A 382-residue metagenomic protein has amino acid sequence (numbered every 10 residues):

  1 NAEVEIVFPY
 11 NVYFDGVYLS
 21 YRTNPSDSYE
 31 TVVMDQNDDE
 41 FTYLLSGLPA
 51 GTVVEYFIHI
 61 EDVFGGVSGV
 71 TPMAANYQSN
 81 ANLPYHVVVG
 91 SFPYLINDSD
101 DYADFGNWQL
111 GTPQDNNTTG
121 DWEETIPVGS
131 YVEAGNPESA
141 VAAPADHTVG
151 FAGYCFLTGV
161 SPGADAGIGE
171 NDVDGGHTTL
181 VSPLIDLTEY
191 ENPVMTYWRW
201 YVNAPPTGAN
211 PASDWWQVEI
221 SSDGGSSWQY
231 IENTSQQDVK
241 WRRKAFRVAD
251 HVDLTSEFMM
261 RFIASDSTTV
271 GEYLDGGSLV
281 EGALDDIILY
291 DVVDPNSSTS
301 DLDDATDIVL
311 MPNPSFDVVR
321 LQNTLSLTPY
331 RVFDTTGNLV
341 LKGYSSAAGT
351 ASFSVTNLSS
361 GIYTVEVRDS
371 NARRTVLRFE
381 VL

Functional and structural regions predicted by a protein language model:
N1-Y102, G106, G120, I220: Glycan-association/targeting regions that enable binding to alpha-glucans and other polysaccharides
F92-A166, N210-S213: Extracellular glycan-recognition surfaces and repeat-rich motifs
F92-I96, Y290-M311, T324: Residue-level detector of functionally pivotal "anchor" positions at catalytic/ligand-binding pockets or at interdomain
D98-D100, L180-S182, L187-A204, W216 (+2 more regions): Extracellular beta-strand-rich recognition modules
I168-Y190, R242-A245, L284: Short beta-strands within extracellular/lumenal beta-sheet-rich domains
V173-T178, N210, S267-V292: Extracellular carbohydrate recognition
G225-L254: Extracellular carbohydrate recognition and processing domains and analogous Trp-centered ligand-binding platforms
D303-M311, S315-L382: C-terminal outer-membrane/trafficking sorting elements
